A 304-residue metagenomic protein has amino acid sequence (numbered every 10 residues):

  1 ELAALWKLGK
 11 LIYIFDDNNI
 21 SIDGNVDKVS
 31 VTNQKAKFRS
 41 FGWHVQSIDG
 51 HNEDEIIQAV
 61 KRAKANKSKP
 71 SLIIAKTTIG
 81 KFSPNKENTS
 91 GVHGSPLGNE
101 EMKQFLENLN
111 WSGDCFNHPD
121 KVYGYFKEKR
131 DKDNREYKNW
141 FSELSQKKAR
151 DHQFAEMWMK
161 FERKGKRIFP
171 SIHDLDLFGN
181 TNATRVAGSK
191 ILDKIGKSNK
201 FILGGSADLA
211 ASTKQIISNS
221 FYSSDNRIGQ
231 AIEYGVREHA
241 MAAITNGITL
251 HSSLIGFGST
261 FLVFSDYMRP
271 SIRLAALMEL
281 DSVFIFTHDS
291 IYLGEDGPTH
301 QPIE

Functional and structural regions predicted by a protein language model:
E1-E128: Glycine-rich ThDP/TPP pyrophosphate-binding loop and its adjacent helix/strand module within ThDP-dependent enzymes
S47, E128-E304: Thiamine diphosphate
